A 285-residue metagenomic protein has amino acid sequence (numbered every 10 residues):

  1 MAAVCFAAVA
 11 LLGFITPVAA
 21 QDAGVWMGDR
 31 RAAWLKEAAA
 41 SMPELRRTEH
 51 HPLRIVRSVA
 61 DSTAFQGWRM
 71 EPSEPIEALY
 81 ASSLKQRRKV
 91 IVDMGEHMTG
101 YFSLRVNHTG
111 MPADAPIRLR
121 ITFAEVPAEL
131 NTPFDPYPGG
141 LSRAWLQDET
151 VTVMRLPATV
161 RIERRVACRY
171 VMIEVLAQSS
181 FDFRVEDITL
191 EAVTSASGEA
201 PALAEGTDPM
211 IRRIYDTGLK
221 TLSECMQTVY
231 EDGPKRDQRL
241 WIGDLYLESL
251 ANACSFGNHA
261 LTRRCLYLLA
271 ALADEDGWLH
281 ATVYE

Functional and structural regions predicted by a protein language model:
A3-G13: Bacterial N-terminal signal peptides
T16-A20: Sec/Tat signal peptide C-region and signal peptidase I cleavage site
Q21-D232, D244, A260-C265, E275-Y284: Extracellular/oxidizing-compartment recognition motifs
G218, E248, L269: Conserved hydrophobic/aromatic pocket- or pore-lining residues that grip, position, or stack substrates in active sites
K235-L240: A glycine-rich, coil/turn loop motif that links secondary-structure elements
L247-N258: Well-ordered alpha-helical scaffold segments within catalytic/enzyme domains
